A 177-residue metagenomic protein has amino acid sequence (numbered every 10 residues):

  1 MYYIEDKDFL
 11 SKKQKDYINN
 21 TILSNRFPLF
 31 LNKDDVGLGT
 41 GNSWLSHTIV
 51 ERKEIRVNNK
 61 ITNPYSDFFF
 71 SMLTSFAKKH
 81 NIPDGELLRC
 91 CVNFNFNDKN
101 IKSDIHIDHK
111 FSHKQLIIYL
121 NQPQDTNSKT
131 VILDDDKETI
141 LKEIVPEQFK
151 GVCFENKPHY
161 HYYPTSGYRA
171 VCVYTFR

Functional and structural regions predicted by a protein language model:
M1-D84: Non-heme Fe(II)/2-oxoglutarate
K60-F70, T74-R177: Catalytic core of non-heme Fe(II) oxygenases with the double-stranded beta-helix
